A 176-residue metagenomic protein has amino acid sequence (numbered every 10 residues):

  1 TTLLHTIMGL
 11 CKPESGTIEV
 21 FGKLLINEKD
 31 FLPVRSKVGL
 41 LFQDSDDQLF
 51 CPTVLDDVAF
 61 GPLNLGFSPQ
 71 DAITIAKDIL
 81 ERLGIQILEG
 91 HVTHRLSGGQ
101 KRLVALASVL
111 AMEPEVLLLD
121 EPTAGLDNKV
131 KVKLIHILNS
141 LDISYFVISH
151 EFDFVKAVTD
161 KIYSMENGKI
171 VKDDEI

Functional and structural regions predicted by a protein language model:
M8: Helix-to-loop junction immediately C-terminal to a conserved catalytic motif
G16-I26, V34: Conserved ABC transporter NBD signature motif
Q70-L88: Conserved ABC ATPase "signature" region
V92-L96, Q100: Conserved ABC ATPase signature
L106, L134: Hydrophobic anchor residue at the start of the ABC signature
L117-D120: Catalytic Walker B motif of ABC-type/P-loop ATPase nucleotide-binding domains
S149-H150: H-loop/switch region of ABC-family ATPase nucleotide-binding domains
